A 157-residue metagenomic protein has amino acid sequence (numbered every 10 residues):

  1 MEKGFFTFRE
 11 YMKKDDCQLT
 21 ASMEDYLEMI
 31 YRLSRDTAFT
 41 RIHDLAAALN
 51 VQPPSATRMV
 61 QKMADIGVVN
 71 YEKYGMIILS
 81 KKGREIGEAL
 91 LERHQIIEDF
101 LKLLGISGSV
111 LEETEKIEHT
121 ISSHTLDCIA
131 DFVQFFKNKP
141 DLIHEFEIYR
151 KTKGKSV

Functional and structural regions predicted by a protein language model:
M1-L19, V157: N-terminal leader segment of winged-helix/HTH proteins
K13-V51: N-terminal helix-turn-helix DNA-binding core of bacterial DNA-binding proteins
I42-I77, K81: Canonical helix-turn-helix DNA-binding module
G75-H94: Basic, amphipathic "hinge/linker" alpha-helix immediately C-terminal to the N-terminal HTH DNA-binding motif
R84, E98-K102, T114-E115: Amphipathic alpha-helical segments within well-ordered protein domains
R93-L101, T125, F136: Alpha-helical linker/hinge and terminal dimerization helices associated with HTH transcriptional regulators
E118-V157: C-terminal regulatory/oligomerization modules of transcriptional regulators
